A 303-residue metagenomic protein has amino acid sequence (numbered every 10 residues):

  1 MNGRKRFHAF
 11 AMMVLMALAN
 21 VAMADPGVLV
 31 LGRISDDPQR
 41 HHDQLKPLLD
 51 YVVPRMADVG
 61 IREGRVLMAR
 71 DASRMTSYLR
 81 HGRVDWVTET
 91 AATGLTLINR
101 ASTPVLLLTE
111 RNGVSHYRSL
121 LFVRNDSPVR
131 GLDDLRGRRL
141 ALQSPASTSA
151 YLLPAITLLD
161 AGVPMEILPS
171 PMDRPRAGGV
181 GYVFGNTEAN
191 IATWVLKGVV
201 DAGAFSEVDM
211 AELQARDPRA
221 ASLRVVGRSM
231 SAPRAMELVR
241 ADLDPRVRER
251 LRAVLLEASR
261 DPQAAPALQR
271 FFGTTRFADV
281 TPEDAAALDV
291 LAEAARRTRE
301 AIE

Functional and structural regions predicted by a protein language model:
L18-V21: N-terminal signal peptide c-region/cleavage motif recognized by signal peptidases
D25-L95: Extracytoplasmic small-molecule ligand-binding "clamshell" domains of the periplasmic binding protein/Venus flytrap
P26-R55, Y117-A192, P266: Bilobed "Venus flytrap"/periplasmic-binding protein-like clamshell domains and structurally analogous long
P26-S35, S102-V123, M172-G178, L213-A258 (+1 more regions): Periplasmic-binding protein-like
S77-D134, P145-A146, P154-I156, D160: Acidic, polar ligand-binding/catalytic clefts
R80-E89, R138-L140, G179, T187 (+1 more regions): Alpha-to-beta junction loops
T88-A101, P154-D160, T193-A221: A ligand-binding cleft/hinge motif common to bilobed small-molecule-binding domains
L142-T157, A253-E303: Ligand-binding clefts/hinges and TM-proximal coupling segments of bilobed small-molecule sensing domains
